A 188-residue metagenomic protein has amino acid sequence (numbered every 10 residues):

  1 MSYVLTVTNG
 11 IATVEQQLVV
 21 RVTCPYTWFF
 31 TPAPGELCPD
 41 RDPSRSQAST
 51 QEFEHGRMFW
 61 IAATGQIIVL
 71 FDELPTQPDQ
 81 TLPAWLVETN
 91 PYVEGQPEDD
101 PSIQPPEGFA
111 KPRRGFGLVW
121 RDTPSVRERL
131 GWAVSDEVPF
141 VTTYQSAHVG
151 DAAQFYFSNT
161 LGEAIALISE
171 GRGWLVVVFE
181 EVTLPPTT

Functional and structural regions predicted by a protein language model:
M1-T188: Extended, compositionally biased repeat/scaffold regions that form elongated interaction surfaces
